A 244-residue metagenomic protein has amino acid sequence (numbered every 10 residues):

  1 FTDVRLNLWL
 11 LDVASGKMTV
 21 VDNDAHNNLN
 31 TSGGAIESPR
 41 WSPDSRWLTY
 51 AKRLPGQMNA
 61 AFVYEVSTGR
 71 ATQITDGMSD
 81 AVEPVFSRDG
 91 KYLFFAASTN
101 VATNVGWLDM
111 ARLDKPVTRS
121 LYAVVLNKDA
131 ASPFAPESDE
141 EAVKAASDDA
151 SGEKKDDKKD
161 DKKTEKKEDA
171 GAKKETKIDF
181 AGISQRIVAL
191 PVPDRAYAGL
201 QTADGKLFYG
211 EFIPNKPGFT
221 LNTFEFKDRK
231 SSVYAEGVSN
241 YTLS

Functional and structural regions predicted by a protein language model:
F1-S15, V20-A35, R46-F62, T68 (+4 more regions): A flexible loop/linker signature enriched in serine peptidases of the S9 family
P39-W47, E83-Y92, G199-G205, N240-S244: Blade-terminus and WD-like Trp-Asp/Gly-His loop motifs, strongest in beta-propeller folds
T72-P84, V188-A198, D228-L243: Conserved blade-ending motifs and adjacent loop-strand segments that build the rim/top face of beta-propeller domains
K91-A96, E225-D228: C-terminal closing repeat unit and adjoining cap/tail of repeat-based domains
A131-F134, A196-L200: Short, solvent-exposed loop/turn elements at domain surfaces
E175-P193: A short helix->beta-strand "capping" segment at the edge of beta-propeller domains
G199-S244: Cationic-aromatic interfacial patches
